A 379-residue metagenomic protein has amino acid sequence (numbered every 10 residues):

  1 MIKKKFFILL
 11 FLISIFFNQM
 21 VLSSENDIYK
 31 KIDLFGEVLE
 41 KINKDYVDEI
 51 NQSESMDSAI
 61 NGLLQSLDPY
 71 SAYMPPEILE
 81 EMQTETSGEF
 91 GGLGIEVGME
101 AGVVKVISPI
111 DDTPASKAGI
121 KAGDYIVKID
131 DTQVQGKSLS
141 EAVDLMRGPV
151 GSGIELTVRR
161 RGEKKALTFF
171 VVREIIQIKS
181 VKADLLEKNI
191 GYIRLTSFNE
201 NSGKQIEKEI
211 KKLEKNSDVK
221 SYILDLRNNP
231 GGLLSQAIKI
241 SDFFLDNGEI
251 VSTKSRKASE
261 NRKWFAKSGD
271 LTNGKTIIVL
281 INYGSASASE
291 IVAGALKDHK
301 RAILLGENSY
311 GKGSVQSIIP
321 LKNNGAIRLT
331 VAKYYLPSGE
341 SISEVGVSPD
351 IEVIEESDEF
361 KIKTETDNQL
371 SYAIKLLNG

Functional and structural regions predicted by a protein language model:
M1-F6: Positively charged n-region of N-terminal signal peptides that target proteins for export
I8-N18: Bacterial N-terminal signal peptides
L22-K31, F35, L39-Q52, K105-S108 (+2 more regions): Cleft-lining beta-strand/loop regions that shape enzyme active-site pockets
I50-D68, K239: An acidic helix/loop motif centered on a single conserved Asp/Glu that marks catalytic or ligand-interacting sites
S58, Y70-S108: PDZ/PDZ-like peptide-tail recognition elements
E85-S87, R147, I342: Short Gly/Pro-enriched turn/cap motifs at secondary-structure boundaries
Q316-P320, I327-S357: Conserved P-loop NTPase
S341-G379: Conserved functional hotspot residues or short segments at active or partner-binding sites across diverse domains
